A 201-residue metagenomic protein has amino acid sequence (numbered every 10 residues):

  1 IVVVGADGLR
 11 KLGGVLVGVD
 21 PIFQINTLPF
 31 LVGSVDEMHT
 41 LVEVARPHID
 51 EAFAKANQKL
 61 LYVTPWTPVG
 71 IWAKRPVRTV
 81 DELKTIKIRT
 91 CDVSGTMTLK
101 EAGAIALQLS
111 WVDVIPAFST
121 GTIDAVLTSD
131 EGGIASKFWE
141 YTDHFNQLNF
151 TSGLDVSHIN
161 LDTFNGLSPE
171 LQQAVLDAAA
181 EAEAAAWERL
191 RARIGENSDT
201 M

Functional and structural regions predicted by a protein language model:
I1-E37, R46-M201: N-terminal secretory/targeting leader peptides
